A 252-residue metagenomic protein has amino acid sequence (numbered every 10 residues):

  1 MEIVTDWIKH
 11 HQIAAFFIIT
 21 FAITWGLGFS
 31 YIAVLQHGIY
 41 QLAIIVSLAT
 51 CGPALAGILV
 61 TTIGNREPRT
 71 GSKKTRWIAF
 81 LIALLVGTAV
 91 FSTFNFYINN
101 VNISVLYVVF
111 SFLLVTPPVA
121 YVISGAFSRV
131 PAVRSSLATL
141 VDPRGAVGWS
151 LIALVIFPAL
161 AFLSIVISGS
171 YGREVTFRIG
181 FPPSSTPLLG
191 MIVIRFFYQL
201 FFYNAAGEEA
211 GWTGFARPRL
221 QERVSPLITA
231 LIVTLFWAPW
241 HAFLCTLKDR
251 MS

Functional and structural regions predicted by a protein language model:
M1-T5: Intrinsic disorder in cytosolic terminal tails and internal cytosolic loops of multi-pass membrane transporters
D6-N204: Specific transmembrane helices
I18, S30, G214-F215, L247: Generic hydrophobic alpha-helical membrane-span motif
A22-F29, V233-C245: Kinked, hydrophobic transmembrane alpha-helices enriched for aromatic residues and small/kink-inducing positions
A33, R217-P218, R250: Hydrophobic alpha-helical membrane-insertion segments
A206-T234: Membrane-interface helix/loop boundary segments of multi-pass membrane proteins
L244-S252: Interfacial helix-loop-helix junctions of multi-pass membrane proteins
